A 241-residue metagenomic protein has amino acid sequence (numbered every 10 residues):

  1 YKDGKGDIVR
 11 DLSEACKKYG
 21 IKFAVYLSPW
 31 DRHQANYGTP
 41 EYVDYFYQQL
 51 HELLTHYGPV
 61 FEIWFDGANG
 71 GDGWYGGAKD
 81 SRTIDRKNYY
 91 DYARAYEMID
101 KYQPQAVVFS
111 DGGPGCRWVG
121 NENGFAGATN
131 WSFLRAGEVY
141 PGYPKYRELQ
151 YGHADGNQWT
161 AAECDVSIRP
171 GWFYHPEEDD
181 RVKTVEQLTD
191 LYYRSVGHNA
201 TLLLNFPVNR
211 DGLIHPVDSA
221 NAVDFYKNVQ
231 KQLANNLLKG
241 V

Functional and structural regions predicted by a protein language model:
Y1-V241: Mature catalytic domains of secreted/periplasmic carbohydrate-active enzymes
